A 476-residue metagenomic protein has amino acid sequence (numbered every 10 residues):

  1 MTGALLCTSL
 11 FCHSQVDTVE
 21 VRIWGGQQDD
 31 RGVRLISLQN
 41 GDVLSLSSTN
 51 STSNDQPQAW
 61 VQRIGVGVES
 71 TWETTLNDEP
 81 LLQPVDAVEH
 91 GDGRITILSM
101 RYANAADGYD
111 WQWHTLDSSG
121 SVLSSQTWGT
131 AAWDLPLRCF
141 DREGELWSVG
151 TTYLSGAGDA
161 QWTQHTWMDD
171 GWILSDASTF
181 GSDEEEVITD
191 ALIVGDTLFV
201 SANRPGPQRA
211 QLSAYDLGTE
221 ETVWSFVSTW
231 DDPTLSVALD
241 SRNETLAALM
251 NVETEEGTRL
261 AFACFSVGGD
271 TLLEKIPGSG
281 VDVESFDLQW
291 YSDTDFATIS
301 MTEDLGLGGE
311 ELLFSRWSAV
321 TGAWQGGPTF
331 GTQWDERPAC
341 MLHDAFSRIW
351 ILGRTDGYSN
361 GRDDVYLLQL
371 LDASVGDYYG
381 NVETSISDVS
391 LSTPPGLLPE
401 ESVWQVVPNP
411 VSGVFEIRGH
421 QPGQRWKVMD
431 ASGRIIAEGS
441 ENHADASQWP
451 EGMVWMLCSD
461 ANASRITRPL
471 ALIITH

Functional and structural regions predicted by a protein language model:
M1-A4: Sec-dependent signal peptide recognition, specifically the positively charged N-region followed immediately by
C7-S9: N-terminal signal peptide c-region/cleavage motif recognized by signal peptidases
H13-S392: A sequence-level/structural motif corresponding to short, flexible coil/turn segments enriched in small polar residues
Q325, R434-G439, R465-T467: Surface-exposed loop/edge segments in extracytoplasmic proteins
S374-V407, G413, T475-H476: Residue-level detector of functionally pivotal "anchor" positions at catalytic/ligand-binding pockets or at interdomain
P394-K427, H443-Q448, N462-A463: Glycine-centered coil/turn sites that cap beta-strands in beta-rich domains
V428-I436, V454: Short, glycine-anchored, charge-dense loop/turn motifs used at functional sites
E451-H476: C-terminal tail/sorting-segment detector
